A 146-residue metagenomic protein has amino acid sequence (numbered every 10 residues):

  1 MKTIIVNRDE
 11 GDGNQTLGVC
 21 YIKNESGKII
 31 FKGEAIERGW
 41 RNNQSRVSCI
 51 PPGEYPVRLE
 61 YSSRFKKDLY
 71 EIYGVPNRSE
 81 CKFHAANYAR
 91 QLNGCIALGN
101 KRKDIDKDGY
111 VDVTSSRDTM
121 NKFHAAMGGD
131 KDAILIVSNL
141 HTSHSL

Functional and structural regions predicted by a protein language model:
M1-I134, S138-L146: Cell wall/extracellular polymer interaction/catalysis modules
